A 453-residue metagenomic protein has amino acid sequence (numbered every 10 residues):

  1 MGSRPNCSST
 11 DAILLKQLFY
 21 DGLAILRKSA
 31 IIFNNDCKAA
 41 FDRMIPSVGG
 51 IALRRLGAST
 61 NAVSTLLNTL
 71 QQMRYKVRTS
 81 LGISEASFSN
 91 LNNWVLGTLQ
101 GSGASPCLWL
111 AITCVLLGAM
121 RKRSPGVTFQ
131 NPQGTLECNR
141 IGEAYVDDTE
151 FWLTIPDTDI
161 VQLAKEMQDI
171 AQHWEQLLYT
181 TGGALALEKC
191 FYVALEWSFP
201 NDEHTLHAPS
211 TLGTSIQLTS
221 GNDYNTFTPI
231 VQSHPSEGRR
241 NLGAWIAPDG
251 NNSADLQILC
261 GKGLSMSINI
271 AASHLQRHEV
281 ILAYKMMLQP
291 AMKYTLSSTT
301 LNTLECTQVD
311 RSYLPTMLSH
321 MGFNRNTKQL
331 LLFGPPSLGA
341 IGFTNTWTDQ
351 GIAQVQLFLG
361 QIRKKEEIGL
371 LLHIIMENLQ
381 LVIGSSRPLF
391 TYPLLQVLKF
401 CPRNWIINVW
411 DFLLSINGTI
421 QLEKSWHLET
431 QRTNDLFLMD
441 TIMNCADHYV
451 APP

Functional and structural regions predicted by a protein language model:
M1, D11-Q17, K38-F41, L91-F129 (+4 more regions): Conserved pre-motif C helix in the palm subdomain of viral-like polymerases
M1, L23-I25, L108-D157: Active-site palm subdomain of RNA-directed nucleic acid polymerases
T10-L56, W347: Conserved catalytic palm subdomain of right-hand nucleotidyl-transferase polymerases, strongest for RNA-directed enzymes
A40-G57, R140-Q176, W197-H204: Catalytic palm subdomain of template-directed nucleic-acid polymerases, centered on the conserved carboxylate motif
L66, M73, V77, L81 (+1 more regions): Short, conserved micro-motifs composed of acidic
G221-T303, V355-I374: Basic, alpha-helical interaction scaffolds
V309, G322-P453: Extended C-terminal regions of large enzymes
